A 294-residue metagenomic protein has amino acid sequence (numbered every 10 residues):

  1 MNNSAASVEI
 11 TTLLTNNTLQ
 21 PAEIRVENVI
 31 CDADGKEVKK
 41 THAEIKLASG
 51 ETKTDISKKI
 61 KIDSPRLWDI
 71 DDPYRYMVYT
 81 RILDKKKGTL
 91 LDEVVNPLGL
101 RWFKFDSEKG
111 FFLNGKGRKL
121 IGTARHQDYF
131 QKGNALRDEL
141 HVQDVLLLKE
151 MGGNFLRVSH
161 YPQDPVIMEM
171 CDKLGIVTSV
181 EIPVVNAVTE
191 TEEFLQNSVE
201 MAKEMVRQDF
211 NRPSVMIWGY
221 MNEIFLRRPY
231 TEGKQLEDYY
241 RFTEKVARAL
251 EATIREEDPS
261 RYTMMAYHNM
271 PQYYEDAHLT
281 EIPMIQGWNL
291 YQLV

Functional and structural regions predicted by a protein language model:
M1-V158, M170, G175-T178, M201 (+4 more regions): Secreted/periplasmic carbohydrate-active enzymes, especially glycoside hydrolases
V145-L147, F155-V294: Substrate-binding/catalytic cleft of secreted carbohydrate-active enzymes, primarily glycoside hydrolases
